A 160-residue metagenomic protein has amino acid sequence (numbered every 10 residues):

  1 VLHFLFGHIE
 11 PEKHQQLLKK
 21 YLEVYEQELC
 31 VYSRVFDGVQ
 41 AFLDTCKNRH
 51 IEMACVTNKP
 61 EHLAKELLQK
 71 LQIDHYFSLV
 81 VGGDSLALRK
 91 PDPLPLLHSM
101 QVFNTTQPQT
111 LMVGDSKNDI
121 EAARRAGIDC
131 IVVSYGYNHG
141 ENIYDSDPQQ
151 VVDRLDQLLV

Functional and structural regions predicted by a protein language model:
V1-A41, T45, R49, H62: N-terminal helical cap/lid subdomain that shapes the substrate entry/recognition surface in HAD-like hydrolases
V1-L2, Y21, T57, D92 (+1 more regions): Generic structural signal for conserved hydrophobic packing positions in ordered secondary structure
S33, T57, T110: Ser/Thr-centric signal marking residues that sit in or immediately flank functional binding/regulatory motifs
V35, V56, L88: Residue-level marker of regulatory loop/turn positions in helix-turn-helix DNA-binding domains and in histidine
D44-K47, P60-E61, K65-V160: Asp-based, Mg2+/Mn2+-dependent phosphohydrolase catalytic module
